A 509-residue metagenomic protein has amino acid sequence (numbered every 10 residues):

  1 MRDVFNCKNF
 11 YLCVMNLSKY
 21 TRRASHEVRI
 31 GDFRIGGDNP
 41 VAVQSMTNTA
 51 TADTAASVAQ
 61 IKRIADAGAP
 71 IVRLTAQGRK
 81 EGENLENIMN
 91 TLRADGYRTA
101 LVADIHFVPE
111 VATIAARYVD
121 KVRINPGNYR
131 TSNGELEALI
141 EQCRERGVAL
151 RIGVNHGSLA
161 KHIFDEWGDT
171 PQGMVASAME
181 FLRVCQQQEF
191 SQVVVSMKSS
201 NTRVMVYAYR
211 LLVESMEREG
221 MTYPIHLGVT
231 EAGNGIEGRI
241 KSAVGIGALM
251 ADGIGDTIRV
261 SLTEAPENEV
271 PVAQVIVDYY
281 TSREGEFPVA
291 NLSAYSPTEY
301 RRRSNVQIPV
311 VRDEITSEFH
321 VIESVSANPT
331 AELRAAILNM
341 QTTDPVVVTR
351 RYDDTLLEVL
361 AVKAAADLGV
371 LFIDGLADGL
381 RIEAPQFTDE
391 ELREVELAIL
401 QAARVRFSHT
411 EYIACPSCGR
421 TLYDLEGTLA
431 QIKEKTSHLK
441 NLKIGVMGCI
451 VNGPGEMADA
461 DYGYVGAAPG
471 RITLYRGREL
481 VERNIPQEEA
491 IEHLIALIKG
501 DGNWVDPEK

Functional and structural regions predicted by a protein language model:
V14-S45, S282-E314, A430, E434: N-terminal amphipathic alpha-helix/helix-capping segment at the start of soluble metabolic enzymes
S25-T49, L85-E86, R151-E166: N-terminal small/glycine-rich loop or linker at the start of catalytic domains across soluble metabolic enzymes
D38-A56, T75, A100-F107, G127 (+4 more regions): Active-site mouth loops of central-metabolism enzymes
N48, A67-L92, P126-T131, V193-T202 (+1 more regions): Glycine-rich, proline-tolerant flexible connector loops at the mouths of alpha/beta enzymes
A59-T75, Y118, E314-H320: Catalytic domains of carbohydrate-active enzymes, especially glycoside hydrolases
R79-A103, L139-V148, L212-M221, N339-Q341 (+1 more regions): Alpha-helix-loop-beta-strand connector modules within alpha/beta enzyme cores
V122-N125, V148-G157, I225: Non-cysteine beta-strand/loop elements that form the S-adenosyl-L-methionine
N155, I163-E299, F319-L439, K443-V446: Catalytic alpha/beta core domains of metabolic enzymes, predominantly
